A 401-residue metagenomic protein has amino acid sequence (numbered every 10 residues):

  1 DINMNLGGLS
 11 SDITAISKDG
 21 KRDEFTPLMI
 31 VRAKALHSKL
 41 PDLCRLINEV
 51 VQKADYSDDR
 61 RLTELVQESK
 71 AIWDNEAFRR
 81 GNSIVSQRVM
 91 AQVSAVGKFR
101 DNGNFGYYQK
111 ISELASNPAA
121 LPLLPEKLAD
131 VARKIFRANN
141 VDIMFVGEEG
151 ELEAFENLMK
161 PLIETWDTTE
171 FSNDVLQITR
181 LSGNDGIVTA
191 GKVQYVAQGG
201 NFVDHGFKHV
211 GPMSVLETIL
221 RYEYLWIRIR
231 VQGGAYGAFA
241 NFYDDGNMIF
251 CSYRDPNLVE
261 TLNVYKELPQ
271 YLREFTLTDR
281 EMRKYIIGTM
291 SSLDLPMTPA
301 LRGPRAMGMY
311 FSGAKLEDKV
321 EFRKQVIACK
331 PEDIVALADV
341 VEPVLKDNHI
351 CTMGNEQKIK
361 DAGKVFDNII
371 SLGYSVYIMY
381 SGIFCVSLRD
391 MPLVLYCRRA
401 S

Functional and structural regions predicted by a protein language model:
D1, N5, K34, L46-K53 (+11 more regions): Generic, well-ordered alpha-helical scaffold segments in large soluble proteins
D1-A33: Conserved catalytic alpha/beta cores of large enzymes that bind or transform nucleotide phosphates and polynucleotides
N5-K18, G199-N201, E217-P256, E274: A structural supersecondary motif
K21, R32-H37, N140, E149 (+3 more regions): His/Glu-based metal-binding/catalytic segments typifying zinc-dependent metallopeptidases
R22-A77, A240-M297: M16/insulysin-pitrilysin zinc metalloprotease superfamily fold
R22-L28, C44-R45, G106-K110, F136-N140 (+5 more regions): Short acidic (Asp/Glu) and glycine-rich catalytic loops that position anionic groups and cofactors
K39-D42, G150-N157, F207-V210, L258-L262 (+1 more regions): Short, conserved charged micro-motifs
D74, R80-I178, N184-V188, I286-C385 (+1 more regions): C-terminal regions of mature proteins
